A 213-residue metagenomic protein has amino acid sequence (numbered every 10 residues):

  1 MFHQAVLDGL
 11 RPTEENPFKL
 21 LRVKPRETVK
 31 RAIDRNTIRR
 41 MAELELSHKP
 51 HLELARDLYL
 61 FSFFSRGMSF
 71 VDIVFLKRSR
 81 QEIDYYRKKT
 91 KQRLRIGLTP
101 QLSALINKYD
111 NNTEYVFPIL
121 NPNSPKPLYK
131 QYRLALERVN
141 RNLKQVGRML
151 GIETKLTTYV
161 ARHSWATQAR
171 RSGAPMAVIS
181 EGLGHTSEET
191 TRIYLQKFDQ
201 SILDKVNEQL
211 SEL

Functional and structural regions predicted by a protein language model:
M1-N16, M68: N-terminal DNA-binding recognition helix of tyrosine site-specific recombinases/integrases
L20, F75-K108: Conserved tyrosine-mediated DNA breakage-rejoining catalytic core shared by Y-recombinases
K24-L54: Long, amphipathic, Lys/Arg-enriched alpha-helical "connector/arm" segment
A32, R87-K91, L183-E208: Catalytic-site neighborhood detector that most strongly recognizes the C-terminal catalytic loop/helix of tyrosine
I38, T99-E153: Active-site/catalytic core of tyrosine-dependent DNA strand-transfer enzymes
E43, S47-P50, N140-E181: Short, basic (Lys/Arg/His-rich) helix/loop patches that form interaction surfaces in the mid-to-C-terminal regions
R78-E82, I152-T154, A174-I193: Short, polar N-cap/turn motifs at the start of nucleic acid-interacting alpha helices
G97-P100, A104, K108-Y109, Q196-L213: DNA/chromatin major-groove-contacting recognition/catalytic segments
